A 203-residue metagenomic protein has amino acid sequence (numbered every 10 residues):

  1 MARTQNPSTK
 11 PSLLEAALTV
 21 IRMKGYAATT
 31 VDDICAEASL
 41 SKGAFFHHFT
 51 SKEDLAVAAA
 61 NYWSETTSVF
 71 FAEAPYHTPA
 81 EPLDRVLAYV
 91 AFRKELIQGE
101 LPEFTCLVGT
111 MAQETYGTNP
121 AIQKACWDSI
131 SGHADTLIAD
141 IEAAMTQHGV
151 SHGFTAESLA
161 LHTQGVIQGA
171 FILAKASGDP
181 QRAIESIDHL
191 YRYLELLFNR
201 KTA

Functional and structural regions predicted by a protein language model:
M1-S8, M145, F154, R200-A203: N-terminal intrinsically disordered/low-complexity leader segments
T9-A17, I34, A59-W63, T67 (+1 more regions): Generic hydrophobic, amphipathic alpha-helix propensity
S12, T19-D54, A58: Helix-turn-helix
F49, T110-T118: Short helix-capping/turn signature of helix-turn-helix
A58, A72-F104, A156-T163: Hydrophobic alpha-helical connector segments
E65-S68, D84-A88, E103, P120-T146 (+3 more regions): Amphipathic alpha-helical packing segments from all-alpha helical-bundle domains
L96, Q164-Q181, Y193-T202: Amphipathic C-terminal alpha-helical segment
F104, G109, F154-L173, H189-Y193: Hydrophobic alpha-helical segments that form the core of small-molecule binding pockets and/or dimer interfaces
